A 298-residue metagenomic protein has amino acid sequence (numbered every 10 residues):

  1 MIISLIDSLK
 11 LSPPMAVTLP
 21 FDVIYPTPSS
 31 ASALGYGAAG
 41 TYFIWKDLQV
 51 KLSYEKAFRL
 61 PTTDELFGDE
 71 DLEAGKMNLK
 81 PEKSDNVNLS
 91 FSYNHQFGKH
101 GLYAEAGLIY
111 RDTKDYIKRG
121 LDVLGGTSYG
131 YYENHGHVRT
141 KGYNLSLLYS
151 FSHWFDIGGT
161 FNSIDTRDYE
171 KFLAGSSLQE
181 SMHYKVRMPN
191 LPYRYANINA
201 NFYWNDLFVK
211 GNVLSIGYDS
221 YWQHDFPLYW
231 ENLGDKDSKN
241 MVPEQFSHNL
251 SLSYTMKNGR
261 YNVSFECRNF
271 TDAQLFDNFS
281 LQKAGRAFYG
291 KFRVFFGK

Functional and structural regions predicted by a protein language model:
M1-P13, Y54-L60, F67-D69, H95 (+7 more regions): Transmembrane beta-strands of outer-membrane beta-barrel pores
M1-W45, L60, D165, L173: Signature of Gram-negative outer-membrane beta-barrel scaffolds
S8, F58, K114, I157 (+3 more regions): C-terminal beta-signal and adjacent terminal beta-strands/loops of Gram-negative outer-membrane beta-barrel proteins
S30-L34, K83-V87, Y110, H137-K141 (+3 more regions): Residues that define the transmembrane beta-barrel architecture of outer-membrane proteins
A38-Y42, Y54, L89-Y93, L108 (+7 more regions): Residues on the lipid-exposed face of transmembrane beta-strands in outer-membrane beta-barrel proteins
F43, Q49-S53, P81-K141, N162: Membrane-embedded beta-barrel scaffold of Gram-negative outer-membrane proteins
W45-D47, Q96-Y103, W154, N205-L214 (+2 more regions): Short loop/turn motifs that connect adjacent beta-strands in outer-membrane beta-barrel proteins
Y103-D112, E133-P227: Gram-negative outer-membrane beta-barrel transporters
